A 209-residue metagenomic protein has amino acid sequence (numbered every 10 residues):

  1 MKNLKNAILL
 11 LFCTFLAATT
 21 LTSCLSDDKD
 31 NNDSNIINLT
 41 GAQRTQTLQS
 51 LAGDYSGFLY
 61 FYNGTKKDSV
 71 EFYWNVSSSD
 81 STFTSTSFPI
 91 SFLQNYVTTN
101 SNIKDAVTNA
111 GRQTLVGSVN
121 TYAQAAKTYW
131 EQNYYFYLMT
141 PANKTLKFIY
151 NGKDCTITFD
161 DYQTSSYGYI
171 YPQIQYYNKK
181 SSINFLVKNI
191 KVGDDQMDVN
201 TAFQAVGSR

Functional and structural regions predicted by a protein language model:
M1-K5, C13-L51: Bacterial Sec-dependent N-terminal signal peptides
F12, A17-T20, D154-T156, Y162: A detector of low-complexity, intrinsically disordered, Ser/Thr/Gly/Pro/Ala-rich segments
I36-R209: First exposed extracellular module after export/assembly in secreted or surface-exposed proteins
